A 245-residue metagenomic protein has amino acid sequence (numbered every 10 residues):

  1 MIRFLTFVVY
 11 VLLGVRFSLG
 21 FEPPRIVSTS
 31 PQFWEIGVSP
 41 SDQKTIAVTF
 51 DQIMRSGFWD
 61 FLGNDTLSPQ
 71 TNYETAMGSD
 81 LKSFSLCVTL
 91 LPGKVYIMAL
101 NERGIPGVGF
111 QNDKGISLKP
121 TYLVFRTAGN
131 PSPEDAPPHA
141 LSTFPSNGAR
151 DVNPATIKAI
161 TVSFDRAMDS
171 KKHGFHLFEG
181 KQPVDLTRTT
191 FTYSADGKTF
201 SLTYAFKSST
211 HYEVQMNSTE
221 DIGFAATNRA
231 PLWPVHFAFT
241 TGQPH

Functional and structural regions predicted by a protein language model:
M1-F4: Positively charged n-region of N-terminal signal peptides that target proteins for export
T6-R16: Bacterial N-terminal signal peptides
F17-L62, S117-H176, Q215, A230-H245: N-terminal non-catalytic regions of secreted/periplasmic and cell-surface proteins
D42-M77, R103-Q111, T156-A195, T219-A225: Short, surface-exposed alpha-helix to beta-strand junction/turn motifs within ectodomains of secreted and cell-envelope
Y73-E74, L86-V88, T189-F191, L202-Y204: Beta-strand-rich interaction surfaces with strong enrichment in secreted/lumenal proteins
S79-F84, D196-F200: Aromatic sugar-binding surface patches on proteins that engage polysaccharides or sugar-phosphate polymers
T89-V95, A205-H211: Surface-exposed, short loops/turns at beta-strand junctions within beta-sandwich domains
V95-I105, E213-T219: Contiguous beta-strand segments of beta-sheet-rich domains
